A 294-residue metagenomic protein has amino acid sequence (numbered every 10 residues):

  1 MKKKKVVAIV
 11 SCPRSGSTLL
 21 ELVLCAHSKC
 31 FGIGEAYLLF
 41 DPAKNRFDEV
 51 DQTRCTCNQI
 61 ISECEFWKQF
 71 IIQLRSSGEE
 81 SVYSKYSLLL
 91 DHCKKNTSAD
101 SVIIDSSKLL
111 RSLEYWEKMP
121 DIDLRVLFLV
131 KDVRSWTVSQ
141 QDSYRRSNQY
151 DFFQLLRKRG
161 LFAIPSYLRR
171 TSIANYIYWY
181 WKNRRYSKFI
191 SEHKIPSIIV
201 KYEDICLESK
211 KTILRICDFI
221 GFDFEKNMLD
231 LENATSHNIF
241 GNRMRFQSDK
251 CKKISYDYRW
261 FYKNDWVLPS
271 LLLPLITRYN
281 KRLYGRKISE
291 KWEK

Functional and structural regions predicted by a protein language model:
M1-A8, E79, Q141-Y144, N148-Y150 (+4 more regions): PAPS-dependent sulfotransferases, especially Golgi type II membrane carbohydrate sulfotransferases
V7, F31, R125-F128, I198-V200: Hydrophobic/aromatic beta-strand patches that form the interior of the parallel beta-sheet core in alpha/beta enzyme
C12: P-loop (Walker A) phosphate-binding loop of NTP-binding proteins
G16-C30, W116-D121, I199-F224: PAPS/PAP-binding and catalytic site of the sulfotransferase fold
T18-E21, L39-P42, R111-E114, R134-S139 (+2 more regions): Short catalytic/ligand-binding loop motif for oxyanion handling, primarily in non-cytosolic enzymes, centered on
F31-S107, R111-E114, P120, S147-A163: PAPS-dependent sulfation machinery
V82-D91, R134-F219: PAPS-dependent sulfotransferase catalytic domain
D105-K108, W116-D142: Conserved phosphate-donor/acceptor-positioning beta-strand/loop module used by diverse small-molecule
